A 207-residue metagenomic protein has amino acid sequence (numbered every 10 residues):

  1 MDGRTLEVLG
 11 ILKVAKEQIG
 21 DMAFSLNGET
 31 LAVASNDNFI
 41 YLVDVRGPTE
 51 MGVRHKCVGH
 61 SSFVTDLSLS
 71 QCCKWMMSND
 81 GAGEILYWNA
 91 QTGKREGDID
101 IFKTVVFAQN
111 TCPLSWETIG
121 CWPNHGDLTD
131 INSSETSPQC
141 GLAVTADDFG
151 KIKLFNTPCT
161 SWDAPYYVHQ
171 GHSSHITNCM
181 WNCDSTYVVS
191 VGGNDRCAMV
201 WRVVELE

Functional and structural regions predicted by a protein language model:
M1-E207: WD40-repeat beta-propeller superdomains and closely related acidic/aromatic-rich repeat-like regions
